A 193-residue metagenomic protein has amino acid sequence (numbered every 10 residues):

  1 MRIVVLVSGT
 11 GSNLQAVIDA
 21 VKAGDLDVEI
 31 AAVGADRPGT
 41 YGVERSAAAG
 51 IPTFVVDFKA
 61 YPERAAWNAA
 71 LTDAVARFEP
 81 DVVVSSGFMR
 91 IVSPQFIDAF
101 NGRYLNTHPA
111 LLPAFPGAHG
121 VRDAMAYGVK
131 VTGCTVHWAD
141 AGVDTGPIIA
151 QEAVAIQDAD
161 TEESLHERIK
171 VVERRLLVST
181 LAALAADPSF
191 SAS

Functional and structural regions predicted by a protein language model:
M1-Y41, R45: N-terminal Rossmann-like dinucleotide-binding module
A20, S86-A192: Donor/substrate-binding cores of folate-linked one-carbon enzymes
V28-A70: Short, surface-exposed acidic-centric catalytic microdomains
A31, D81, G102: Conserved acidic residues
A35-D36, A60, R64, F78-P94: N-terminal glycine-rich "phosphate-gripper" loop used for MgATP/nucleotide binding and carboxylate activation
P52, D81, K130: Residue-level detector of anion-binding/catalytic polar loops
A69-F78: Short, well-structured alpha-helical segments in soluble
